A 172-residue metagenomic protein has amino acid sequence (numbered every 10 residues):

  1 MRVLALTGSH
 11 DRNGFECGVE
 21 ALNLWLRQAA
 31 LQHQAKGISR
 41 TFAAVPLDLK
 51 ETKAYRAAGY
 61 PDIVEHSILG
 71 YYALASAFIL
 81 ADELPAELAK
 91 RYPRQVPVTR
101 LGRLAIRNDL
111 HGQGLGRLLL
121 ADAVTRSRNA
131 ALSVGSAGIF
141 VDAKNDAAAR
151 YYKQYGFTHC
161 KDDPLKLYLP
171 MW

Functional and structural regions predicted by a protein language model:
M1-Q113, R117-W172: Non-catalytic substrate-recognition and accessory regions of acyl/acetyltransferase enzymes
